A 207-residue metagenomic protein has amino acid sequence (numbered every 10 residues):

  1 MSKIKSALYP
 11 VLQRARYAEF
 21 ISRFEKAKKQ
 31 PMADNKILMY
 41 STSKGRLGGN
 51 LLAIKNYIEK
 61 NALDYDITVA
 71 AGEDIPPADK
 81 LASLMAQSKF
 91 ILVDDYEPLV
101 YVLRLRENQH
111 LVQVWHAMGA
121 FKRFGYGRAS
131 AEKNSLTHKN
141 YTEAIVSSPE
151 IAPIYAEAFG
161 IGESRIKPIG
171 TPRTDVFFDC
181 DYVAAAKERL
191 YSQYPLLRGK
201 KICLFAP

Functional and structural regions predicted by a protein language model:
M1-K36: Non-catalytic membrane-proximal stalk/linker segments that position and tether the catalytic domains
S2-I4, K60, G199-K200: Generic cytosolic/nucleocytoplasmic N-terminal low-complexity/intrinsically disordered segments
K3, K80, A185-R189: Exposed alpha-helical structural elements
A7-Q13, H110-R123, L190-P195: Short secondary-structure transition/capping segments
R16, A62, F159, Y194-R198: Generic secondary-structure transition motif, activating predominantly at the C-termini of alpha-helices
E19-F20, P76, D94-E97, R189-L196: Glycine-rich, highly charged phosphate/nucleotide-binding loops
R23-A27, P31-N50, I54, V176-P207: Active-site donor-nucleotide binding/catalytic segment of nucleotide-sugar enzymes
I37-A184: Active-site and donor-binding regions of nucleotide-sugar-utilizing enzymes
